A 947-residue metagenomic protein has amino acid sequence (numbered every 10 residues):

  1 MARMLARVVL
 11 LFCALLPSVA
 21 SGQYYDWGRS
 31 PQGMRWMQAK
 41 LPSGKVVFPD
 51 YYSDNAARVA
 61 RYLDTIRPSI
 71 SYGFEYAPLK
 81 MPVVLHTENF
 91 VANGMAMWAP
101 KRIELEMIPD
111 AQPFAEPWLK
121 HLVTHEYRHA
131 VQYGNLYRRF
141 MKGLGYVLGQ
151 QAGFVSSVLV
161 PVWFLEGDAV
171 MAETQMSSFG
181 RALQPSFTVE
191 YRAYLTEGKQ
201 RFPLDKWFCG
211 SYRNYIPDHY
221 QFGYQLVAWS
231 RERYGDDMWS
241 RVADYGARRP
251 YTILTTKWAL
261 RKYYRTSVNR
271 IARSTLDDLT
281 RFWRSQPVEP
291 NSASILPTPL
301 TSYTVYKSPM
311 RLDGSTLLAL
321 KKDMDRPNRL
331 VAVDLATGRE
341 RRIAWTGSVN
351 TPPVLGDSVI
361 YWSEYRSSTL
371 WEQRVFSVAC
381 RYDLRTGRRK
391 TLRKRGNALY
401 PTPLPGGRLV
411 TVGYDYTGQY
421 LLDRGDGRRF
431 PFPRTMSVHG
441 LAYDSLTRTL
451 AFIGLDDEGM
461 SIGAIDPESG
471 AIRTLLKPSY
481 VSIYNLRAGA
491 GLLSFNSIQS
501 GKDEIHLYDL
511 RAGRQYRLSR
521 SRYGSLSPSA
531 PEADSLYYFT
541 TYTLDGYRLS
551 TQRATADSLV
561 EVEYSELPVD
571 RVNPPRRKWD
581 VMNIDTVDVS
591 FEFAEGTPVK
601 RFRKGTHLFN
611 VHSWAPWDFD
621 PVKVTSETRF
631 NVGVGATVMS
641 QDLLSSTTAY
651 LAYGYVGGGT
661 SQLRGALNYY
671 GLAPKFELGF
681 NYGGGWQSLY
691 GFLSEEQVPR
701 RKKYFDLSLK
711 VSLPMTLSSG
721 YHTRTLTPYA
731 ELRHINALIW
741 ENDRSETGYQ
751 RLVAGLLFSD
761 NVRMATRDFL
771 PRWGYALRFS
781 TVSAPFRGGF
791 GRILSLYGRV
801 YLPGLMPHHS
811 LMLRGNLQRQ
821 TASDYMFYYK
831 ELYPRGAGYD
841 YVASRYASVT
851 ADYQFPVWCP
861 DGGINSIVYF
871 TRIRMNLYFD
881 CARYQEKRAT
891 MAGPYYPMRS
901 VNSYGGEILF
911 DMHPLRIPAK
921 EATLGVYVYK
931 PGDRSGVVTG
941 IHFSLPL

Functional and structural regions predicted by a protein language model:
G22-V155, P161: Juxtacatalytic substrate-recognition/specificity segment
W27-G28, N214, R241-D357, L384: Beta/coil-rich, acidic/histidine-enriched accessory regions frequently appended to metallopeptidases
Q32, V288, S302, S558-K675 (+3 more regions): Outer-membrane beta-barrel initiation region
P117-L122, A130, N135-A228, R233 (+2 more regions): Acidic/His/Gly-enriched intrinsically disordered linker/tail segments that often contain short helix/coil "MoRF-like"
A182, S186, Y303-T304, K321-L330 (+11 more regions): A flexible loop/linker signature enriched in serine peptidases of the S9 family
T369, R522, L526, L544-G546 (+5 more regions): Outer-membrane beta-barrel translocator/channel fold
E695-Q697, S745-Y878, Q885-K887, G893-P894 (+1 more regions): C-terminal outer-membrane beta-barrel translocator/porin domains of Gram-negative envelope proteins and their
L756, V849-A851, G905-I908, S935-L947: Outer-membrane beta-barrel "beta-signal"
